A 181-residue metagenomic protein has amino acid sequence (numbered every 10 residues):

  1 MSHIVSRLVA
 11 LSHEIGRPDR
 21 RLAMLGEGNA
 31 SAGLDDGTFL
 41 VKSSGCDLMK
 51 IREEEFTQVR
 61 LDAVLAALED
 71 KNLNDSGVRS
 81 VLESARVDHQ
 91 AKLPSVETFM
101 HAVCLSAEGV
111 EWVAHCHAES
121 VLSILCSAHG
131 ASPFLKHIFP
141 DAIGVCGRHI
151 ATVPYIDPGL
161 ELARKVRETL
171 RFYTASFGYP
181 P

Functional and structural regions predicted by a protein language model:
M1-P181: Glycine-rich flexible loops
